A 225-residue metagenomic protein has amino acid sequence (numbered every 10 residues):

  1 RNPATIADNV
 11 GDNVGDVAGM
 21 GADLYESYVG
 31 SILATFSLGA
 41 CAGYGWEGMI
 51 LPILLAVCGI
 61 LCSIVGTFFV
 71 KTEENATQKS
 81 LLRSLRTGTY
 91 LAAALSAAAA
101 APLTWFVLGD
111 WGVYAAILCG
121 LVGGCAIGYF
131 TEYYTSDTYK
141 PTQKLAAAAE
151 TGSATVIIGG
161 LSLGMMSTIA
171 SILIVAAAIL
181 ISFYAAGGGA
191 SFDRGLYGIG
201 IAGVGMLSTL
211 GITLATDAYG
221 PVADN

Functional and structural regions predicted by a protein language model:
R1-N225: Hydrophobic packing and interface segments
